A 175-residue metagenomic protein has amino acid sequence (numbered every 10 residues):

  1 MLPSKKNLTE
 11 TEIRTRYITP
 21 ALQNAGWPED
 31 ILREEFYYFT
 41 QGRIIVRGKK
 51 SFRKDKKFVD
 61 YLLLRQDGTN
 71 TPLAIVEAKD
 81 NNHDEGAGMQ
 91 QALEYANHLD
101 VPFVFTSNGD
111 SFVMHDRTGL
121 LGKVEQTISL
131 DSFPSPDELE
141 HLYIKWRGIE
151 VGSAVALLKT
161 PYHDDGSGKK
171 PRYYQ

Functional and structural regions predicted by a protein language model:
M1-Q175: ATP-dependent helicase/translocase motor core
